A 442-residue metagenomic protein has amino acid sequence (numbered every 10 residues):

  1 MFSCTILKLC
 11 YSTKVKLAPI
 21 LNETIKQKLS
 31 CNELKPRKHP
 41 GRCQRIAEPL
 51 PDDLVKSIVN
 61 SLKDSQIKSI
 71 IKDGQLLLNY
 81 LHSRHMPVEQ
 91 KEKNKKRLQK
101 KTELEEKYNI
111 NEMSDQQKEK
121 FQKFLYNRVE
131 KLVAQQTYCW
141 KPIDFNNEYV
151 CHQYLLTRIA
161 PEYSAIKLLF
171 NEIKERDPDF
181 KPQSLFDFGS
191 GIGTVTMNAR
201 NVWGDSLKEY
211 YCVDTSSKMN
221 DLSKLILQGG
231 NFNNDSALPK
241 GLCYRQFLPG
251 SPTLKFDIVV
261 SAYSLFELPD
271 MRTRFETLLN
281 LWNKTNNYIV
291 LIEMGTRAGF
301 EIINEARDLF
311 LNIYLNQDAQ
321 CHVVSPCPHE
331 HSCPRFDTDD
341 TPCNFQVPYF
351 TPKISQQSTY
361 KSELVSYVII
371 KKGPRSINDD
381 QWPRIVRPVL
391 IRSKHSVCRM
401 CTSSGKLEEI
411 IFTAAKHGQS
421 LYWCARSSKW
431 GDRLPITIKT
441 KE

Functional and structural regions predicted by a protein language model:
S12-W140: N-terminal auxiliary segments of SAM/dcSAM-dependent transferases
C139-D177: Class I SAM-dependent methyltransferase Rossmann-like catalytic core, especially the SAM/SAH-binding loop
K181-G191: Conserved class I S-adenosyl-L-methionine
I192-D205: Conserved SAM-binding loop of SAM-dependent methyltransferases across substrates and taxa, primarily the Class I
L222-T253: S-adenosyl-L-methionine
D257-M271: A short SAM/SAH-binding and catalytic strip from SAM-dependent methyltransferases
T285-G295: Conserved beta-strand signature within the Rossmann-like core of class I S-adenosyl-L-methionine
F350-E442: C-terminal lobe and adjacent flexible extensions of AdoMet/dcAdoMet transferase-like proteins
